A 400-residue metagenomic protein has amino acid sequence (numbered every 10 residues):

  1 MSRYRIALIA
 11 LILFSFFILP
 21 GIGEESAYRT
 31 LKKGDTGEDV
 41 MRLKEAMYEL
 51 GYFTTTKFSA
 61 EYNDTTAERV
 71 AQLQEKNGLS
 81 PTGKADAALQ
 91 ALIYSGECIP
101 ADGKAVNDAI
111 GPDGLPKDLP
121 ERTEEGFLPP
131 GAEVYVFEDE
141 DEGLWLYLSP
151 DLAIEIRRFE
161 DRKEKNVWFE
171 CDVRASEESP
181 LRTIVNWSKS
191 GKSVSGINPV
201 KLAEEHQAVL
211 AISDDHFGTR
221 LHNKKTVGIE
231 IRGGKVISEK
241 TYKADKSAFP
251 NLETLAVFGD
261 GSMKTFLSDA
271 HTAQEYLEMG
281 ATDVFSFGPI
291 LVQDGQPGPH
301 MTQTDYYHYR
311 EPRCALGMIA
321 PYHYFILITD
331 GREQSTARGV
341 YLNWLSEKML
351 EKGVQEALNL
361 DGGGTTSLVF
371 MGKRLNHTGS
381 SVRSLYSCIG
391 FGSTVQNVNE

Functional and structural regions predicted by a protein language model:
M1-I6: Positively charged n-region of N-terminal signal peptides that target proteins for export
I9-F17: Bacterial N-terminal signal peptides
I18-A27: Sec-dependent signal peptide cleavage junction
T30-S95: Short acidic, glycine/serine/threonine-rich helix-capping segments at coil-helix boundaries
E97-A248, T254: Zymogen propeptides
R174-E177, A256-M263, D294-G295, M318-Y322 (+2 more regions): Short acidic-glycine loop/turn motifs at beta-strand connectors
I212-S213, F217-Q303: Active-site-adjacent helix-turn-beta-strand microarchitecture at beta-sheet edges that either contains or buttresses
H222-D245, H300-Q355, L360, T365-E400: Conserved, well-ordered active-site substructure
